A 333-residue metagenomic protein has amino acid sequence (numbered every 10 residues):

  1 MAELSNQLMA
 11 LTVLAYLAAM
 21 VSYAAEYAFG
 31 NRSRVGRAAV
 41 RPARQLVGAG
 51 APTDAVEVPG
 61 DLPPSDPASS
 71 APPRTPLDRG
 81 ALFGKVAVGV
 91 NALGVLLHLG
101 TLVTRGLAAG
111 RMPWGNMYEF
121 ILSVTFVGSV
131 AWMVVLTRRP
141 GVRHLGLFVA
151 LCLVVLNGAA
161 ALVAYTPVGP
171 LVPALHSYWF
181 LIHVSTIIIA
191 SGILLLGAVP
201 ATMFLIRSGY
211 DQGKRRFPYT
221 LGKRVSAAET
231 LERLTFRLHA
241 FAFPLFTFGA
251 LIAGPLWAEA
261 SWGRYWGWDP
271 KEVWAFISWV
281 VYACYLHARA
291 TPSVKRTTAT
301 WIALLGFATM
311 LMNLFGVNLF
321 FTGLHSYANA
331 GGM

Functional and structural regions predicted by a protein language model:
M1-M333: Polytopic transmembrane helical bundles with strong interfacial aromatic enrichment
